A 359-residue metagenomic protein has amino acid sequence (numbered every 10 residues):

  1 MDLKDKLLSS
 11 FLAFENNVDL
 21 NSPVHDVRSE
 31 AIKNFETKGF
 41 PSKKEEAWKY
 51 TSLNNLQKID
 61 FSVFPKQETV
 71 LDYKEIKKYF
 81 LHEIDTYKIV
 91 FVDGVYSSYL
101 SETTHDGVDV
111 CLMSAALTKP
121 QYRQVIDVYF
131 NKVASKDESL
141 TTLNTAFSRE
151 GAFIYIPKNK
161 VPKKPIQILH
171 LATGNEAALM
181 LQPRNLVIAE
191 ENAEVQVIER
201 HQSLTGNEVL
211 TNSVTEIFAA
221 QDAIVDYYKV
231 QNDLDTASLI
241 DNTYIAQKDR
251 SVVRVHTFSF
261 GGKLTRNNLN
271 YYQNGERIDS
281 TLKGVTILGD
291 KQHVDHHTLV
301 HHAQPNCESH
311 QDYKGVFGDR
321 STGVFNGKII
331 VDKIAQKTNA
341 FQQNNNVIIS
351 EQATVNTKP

Functional and structural regions predicted by a protein language model:
M1-P183, I188-E194, R200-H201, K333 (+2 more regions): N-terminal leader/transition segments
D109, P120, V128-P359: Conserved beta-strand/loop scaffold segments within soluble protein domains that form the structured core and edges
